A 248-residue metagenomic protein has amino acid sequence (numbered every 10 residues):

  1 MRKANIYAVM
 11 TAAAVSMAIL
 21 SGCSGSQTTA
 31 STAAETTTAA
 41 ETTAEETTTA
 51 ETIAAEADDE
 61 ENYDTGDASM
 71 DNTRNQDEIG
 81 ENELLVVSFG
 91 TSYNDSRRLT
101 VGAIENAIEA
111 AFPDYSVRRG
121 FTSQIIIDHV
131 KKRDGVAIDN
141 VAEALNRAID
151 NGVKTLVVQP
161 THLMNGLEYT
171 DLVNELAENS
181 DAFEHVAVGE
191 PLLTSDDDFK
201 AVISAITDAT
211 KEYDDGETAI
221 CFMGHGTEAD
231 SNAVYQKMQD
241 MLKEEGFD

Functional and structural regions predicted by a protein language model:
M1-M10: Bacterial Sec-dependent N-terminal signal peptides
A13-M17: Core hydrophobic alpha-helical transmembrane segments of single-pass membrane proteins
A18-G22: C-terminal motif of bacterial Sec signal peptides marking the signal peptidase cleavage site
S24-Q27: Bacterial signal peptide processing site
T29-I53: Extracellular mucin-like PTS domains
A50-D248: Active-site-proximal alpha-helix that buttresses catalytic centers in soluble enzyme cores
